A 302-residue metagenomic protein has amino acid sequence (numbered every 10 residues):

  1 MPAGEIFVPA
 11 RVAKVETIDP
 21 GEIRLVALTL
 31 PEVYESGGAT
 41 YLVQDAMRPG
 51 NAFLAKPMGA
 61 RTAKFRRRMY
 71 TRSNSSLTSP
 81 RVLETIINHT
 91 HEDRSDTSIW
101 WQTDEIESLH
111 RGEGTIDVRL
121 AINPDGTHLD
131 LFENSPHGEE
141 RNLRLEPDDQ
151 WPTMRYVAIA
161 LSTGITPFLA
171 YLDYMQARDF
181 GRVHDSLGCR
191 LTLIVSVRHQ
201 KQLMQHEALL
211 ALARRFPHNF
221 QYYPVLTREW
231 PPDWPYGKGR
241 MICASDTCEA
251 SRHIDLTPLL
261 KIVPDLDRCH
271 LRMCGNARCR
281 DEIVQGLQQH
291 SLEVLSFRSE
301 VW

Functional and structural regions predicted by a protein language model:
P2-I6, T192-W302: Reductase modules of NAD(P)H-dependent flavoproteins
V12-K14, R72: Conserved hydrophobic positions within beta-strands
L25-Y156, V301: FAD-binding FR-type
G50, G164, N276: Short, conserved phosphate/pyrophosphate- and ester-handling motifs at nucleotide-, phospho-/glycolipid
G59, H89-H91, S162, V197-H199 (+1 more regions): Residue-level signal for short, function-critical loop segments
D148-P152, D185-L187, P264-D265: Short, flexible hinge/linker loops that cap or flank conserved catalytic cores
R155-I159, R272: Conserved beta-strand elements of the Class I
I165-H184: Histidine-anchored nucleotide/phosphate-binding helix
